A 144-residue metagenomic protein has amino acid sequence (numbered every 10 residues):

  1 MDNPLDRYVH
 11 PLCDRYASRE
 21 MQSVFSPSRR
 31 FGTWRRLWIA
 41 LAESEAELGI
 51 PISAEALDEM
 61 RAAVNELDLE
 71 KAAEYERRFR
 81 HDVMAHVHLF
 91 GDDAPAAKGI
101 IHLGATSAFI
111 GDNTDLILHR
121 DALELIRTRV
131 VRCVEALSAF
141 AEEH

Functional and structural regions predicted by a protein language model:
M1-H144: A helix-coil-helix interface module used to build multimeric assemblies and to scaffold catalytic/cofactor sites
